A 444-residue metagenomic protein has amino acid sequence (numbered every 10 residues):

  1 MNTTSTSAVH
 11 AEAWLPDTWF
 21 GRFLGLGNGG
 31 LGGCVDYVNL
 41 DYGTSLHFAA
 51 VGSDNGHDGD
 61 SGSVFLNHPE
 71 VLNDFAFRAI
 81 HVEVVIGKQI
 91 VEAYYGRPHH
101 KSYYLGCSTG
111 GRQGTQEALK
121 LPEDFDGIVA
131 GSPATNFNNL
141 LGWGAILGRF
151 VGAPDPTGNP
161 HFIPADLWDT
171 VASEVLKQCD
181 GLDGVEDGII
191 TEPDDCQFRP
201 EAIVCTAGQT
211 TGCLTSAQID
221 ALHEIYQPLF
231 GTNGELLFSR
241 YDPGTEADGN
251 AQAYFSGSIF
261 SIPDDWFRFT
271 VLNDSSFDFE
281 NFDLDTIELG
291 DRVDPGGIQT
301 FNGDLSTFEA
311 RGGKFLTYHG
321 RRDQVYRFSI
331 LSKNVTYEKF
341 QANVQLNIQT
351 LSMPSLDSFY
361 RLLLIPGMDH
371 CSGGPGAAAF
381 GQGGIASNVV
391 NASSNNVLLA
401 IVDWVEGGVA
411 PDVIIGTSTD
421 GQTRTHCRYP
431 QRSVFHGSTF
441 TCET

Functional and structural regions predicted by a protein language model:
M1-T444: C-terminal His-loop and adjacent cap/lid subdomain of alpha/beta-hydrolase
